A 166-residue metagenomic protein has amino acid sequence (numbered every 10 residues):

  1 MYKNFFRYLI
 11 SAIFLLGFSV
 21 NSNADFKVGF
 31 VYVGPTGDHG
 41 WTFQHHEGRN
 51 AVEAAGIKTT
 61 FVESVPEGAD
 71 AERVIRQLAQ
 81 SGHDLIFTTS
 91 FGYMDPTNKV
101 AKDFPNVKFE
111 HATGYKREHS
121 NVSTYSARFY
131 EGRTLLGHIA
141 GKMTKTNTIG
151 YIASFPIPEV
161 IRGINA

Functional and structural regions predicted by a protein language model:
M1-I10: Bacterial N-terminal signal peptides that target proteins for export
G17-N21: N-terminal signal peptide c-region/cleavage motif recognized by signal peptidases
G29-V52, T60-A71, F91, I157-I161: Extracytoplasmic "Venus flytrap"
R49, L135-A166: An alpha-beta-alpha
G68-G82: Short, well-structured alpha-helical segments in soluble
H83-S90, E110-A112: Periplasmic-binding protein-like
K102-A127: Flexible loop/hinge segments that line or gate small-molecule binding clefts
